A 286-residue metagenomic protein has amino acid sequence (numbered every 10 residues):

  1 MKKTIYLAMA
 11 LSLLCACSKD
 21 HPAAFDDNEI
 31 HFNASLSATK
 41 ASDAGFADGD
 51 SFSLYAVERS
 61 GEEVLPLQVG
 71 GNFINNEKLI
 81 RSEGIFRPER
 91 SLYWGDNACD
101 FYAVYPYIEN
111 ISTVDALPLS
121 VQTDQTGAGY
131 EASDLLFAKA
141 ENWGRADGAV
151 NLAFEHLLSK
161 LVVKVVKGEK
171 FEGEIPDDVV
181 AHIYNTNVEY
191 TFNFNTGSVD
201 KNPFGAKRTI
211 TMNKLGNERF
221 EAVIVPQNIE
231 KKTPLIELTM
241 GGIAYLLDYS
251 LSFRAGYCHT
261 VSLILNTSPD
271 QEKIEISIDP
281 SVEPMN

Functional and structural regions predicted by a protein language model:
K2-A8, C15-N286: Sec-type signal peptide cleavage vicinity
